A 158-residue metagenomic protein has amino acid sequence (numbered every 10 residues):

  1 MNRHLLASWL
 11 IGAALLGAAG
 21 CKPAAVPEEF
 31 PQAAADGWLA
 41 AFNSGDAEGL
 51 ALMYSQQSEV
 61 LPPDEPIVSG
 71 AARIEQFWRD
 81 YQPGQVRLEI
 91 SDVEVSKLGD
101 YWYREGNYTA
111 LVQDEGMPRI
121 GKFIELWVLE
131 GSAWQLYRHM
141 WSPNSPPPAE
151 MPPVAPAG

Functional and structural regions predicted by a protein language model:
M1-L5: Positively charged n-region of N-terminal signal peptides that target proteins for export
S8-A18: Bacterial N-terminal signal peptides
A19-Q56, A72, P148-G158: Short, low-complexity N-terminal intrinsically disordered segments enriched in polar/charged residues
K22-A24, I120-P147: Short beta-strand edge/turn micro-motifs at domain boundaries
M53, S58-V68, D80-G84: A short gly/proline-enriched turn/hairpin at secondary-structure junctions
Y54, D64, E94, N107-Y108 (+2 more regions): A mature extracytoplasmic/lumenal domain signature
E75-M117: Surface-exposed, charged secondary-structure patches
